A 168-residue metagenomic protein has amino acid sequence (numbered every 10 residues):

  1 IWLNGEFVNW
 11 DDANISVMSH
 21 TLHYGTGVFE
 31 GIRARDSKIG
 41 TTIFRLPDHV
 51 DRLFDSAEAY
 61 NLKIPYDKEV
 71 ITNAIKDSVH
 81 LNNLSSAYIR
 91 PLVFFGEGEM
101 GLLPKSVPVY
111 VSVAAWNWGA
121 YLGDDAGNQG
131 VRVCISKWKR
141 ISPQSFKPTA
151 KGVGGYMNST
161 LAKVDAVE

Functional and structural regions predicted by a protein language model:
I1-Y66, N73-D77, M100-E168: Helix-start/capping segments and mature chain N-termini
K63-K68, H80-L92, L122-G123: Short secondary-structure capping/junction motifs at helix and strand boundaries
F94-E99: Short, internal active-site loops enriched in acidic
